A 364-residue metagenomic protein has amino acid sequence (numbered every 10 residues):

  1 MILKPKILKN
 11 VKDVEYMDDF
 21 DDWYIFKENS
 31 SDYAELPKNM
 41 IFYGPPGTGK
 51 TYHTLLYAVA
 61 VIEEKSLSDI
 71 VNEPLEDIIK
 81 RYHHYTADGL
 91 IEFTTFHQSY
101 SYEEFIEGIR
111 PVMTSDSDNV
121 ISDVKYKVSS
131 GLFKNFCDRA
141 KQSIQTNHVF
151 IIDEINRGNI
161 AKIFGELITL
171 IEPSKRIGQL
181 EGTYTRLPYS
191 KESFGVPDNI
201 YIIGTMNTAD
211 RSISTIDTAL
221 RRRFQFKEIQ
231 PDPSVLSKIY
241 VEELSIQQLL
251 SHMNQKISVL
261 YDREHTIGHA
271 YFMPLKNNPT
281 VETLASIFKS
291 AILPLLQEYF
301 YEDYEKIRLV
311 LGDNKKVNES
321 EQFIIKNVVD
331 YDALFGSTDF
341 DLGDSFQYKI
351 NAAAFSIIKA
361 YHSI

Functional and structural regions predicted by a protein language model:
M1-I364: C-terminal regulatory/interaction module of P-loop NTP-utilizing enzymes
